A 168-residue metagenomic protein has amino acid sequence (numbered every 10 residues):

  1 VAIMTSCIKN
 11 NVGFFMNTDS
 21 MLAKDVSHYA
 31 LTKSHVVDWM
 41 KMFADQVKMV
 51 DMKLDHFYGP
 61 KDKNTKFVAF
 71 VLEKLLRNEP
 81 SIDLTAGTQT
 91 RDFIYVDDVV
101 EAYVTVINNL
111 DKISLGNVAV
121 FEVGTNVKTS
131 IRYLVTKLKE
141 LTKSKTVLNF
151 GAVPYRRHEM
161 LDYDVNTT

Functional and structural regions predicted by a protein language model:
A2-S34, V50: Conserved Rossmann-fold NAD(P)-dependent oxidoreductase catalytic core, especially the SDR/UDP-sugar
F15-A23, M40-A44, T168: Alpha-helix C-terminal capping segments
M16-S20, K53-D55, T88, G124: Active-site beta-alpha turn of Rossmann-fold NAD(P)-dependent dehydrogenases/reductases
L22-K24, Y58, V127-T129: Feature marks short, surface-exposed loop/turn motifs that line or immediately flank catalytic pockets and channel
V26, A30, S34, D38-R91 (+2 more regions): NAD(P)-dependent short-chain dehydrogenase/reductase
L76-T168: C-terminal substrate-binding subdomain of Rossmann-fold SDR/epimerase-dehydratase oxidoreductases
